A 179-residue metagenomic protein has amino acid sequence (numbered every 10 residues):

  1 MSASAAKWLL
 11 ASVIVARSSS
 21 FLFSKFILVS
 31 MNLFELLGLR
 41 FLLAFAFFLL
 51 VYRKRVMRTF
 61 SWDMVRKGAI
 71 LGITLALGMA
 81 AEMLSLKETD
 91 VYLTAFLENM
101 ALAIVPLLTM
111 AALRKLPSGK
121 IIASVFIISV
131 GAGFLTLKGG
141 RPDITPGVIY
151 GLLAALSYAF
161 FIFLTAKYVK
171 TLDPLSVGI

Functional and structural regions predicted by a protein language model:
M1-E35, I73, L77, A81 (+1 more regions): Glycine-/small-residue-enriched transmembrane alpha-helix faces in small-molecule transporters and effluxers
W8, S12, G38-L43, R66 (+5 more regions): Hydrophobic residues within alpha-helical transmembrane segments of multi-pass solute transporters/permease subunits
A16, S20-F21, L49, R53-E98 (+1 more regions): Specific transmembrane alpha-helical segments of multi-pass solute transporters/efflux pumps, especially DMT/EamA
S18, L42-A46, A103, S129-V130 (+1 more regions): Small-residue-rich packing faces within the transmembrane alpha-helices of Major Facilitator Superfamily
I27, L36, R40, S85 (+4 more regions): Hydrophobic/aromatic residues within transmembrane alpha-helices of multi-pass small-molecule transporters
N32-L33, D90-V91, L116-P117, D173-P174: A helix-boundary/kink motif common to multi-pass secondary transporters, especially Major Facilitator Superfamily
F47-V56, E82, A101-A123: C-terminal transmembrane-helix exit sites in multi-pass transporters
F48, A69, L75, P117-L137 (+1 more regions): Hydrophobic transmembrane alpha-helices of multi-pass small-molecule transport proteins
